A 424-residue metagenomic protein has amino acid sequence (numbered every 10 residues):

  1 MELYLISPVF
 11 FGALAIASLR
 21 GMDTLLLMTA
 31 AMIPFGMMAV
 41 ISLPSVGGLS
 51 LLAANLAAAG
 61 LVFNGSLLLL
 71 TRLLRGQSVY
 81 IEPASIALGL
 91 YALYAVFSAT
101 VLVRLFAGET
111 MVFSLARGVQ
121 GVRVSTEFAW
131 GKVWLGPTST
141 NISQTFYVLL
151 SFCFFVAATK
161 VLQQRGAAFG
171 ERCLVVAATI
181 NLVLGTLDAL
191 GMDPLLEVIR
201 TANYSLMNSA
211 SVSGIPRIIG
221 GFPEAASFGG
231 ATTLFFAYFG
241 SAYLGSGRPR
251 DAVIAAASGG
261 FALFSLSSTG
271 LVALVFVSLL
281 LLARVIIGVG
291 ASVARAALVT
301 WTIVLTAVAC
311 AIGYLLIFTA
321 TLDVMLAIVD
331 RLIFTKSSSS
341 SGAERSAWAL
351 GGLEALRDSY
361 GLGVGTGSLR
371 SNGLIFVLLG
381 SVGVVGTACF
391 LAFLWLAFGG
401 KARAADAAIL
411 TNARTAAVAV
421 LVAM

Functional and structural regions predicted by a protein language model:
M1-V122, L298, A407: Transmembrane signal-anchor hairpin modules in multi-pass inner-membrane enzymes, especially those that act on
P8-S18, T145-A157, E171-R200, A210-I215 (+2 more regions): Alpha-helical transmembrane segments of multi-pass inner-membrane proteins
L25-L26, Q77-A92, G136-L187, A413: Interfacial loop-to-transmembrane-helix boundary motif in multi-pass membrane proteins
V46, L93, D188-L196, L281-K336: A membrane-periplasm/extracellular boundary helix in multi-pass inner-membrane enzymes that assemble envelope glycans
V79, G166-L174, G247-A252, G290-T306: Membrane-interfacial entry segments at the cytosolic side of transmembrane helices
S98, R331-I375, V382-C389: TM-adjacent membrane-interface loops and short helices in multi-pass inner/ER membrane proteins
L102-W134, G166-A168, T179-F222, L326 (+1 more regions): Membrane-interfacial helix-loop-helix modules of multi-pass inner-membrane proteins that assemble, modify, or transport
N181, L391, G400-M424: Loop-to-helix entry and N-terminal half of a specific, functionally important transmembrane alpha helix in multi-pass
